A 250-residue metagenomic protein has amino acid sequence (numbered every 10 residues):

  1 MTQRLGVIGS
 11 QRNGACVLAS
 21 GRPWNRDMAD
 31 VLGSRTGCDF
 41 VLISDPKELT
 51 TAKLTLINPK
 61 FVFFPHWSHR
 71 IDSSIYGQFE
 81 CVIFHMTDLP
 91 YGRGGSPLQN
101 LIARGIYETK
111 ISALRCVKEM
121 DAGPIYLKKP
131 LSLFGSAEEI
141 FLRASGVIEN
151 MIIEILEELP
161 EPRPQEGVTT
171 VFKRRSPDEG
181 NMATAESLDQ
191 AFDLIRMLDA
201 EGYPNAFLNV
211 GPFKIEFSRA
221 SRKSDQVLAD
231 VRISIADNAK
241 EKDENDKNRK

Functional and structural regions predicted by a protein language model:
M1-K250: One-carbon transfer enzymes
